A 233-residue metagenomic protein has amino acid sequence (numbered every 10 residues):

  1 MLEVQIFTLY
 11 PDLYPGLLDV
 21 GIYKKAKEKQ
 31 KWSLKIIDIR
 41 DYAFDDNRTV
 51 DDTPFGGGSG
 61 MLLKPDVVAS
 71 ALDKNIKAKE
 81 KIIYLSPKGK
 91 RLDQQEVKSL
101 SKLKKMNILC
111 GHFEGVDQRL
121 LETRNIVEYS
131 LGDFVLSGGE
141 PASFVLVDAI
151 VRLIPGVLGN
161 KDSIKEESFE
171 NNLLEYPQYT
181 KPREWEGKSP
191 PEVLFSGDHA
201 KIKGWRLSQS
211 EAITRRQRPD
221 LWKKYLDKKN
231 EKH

Functional and structural regions predicted by a protein language model:
E3-D41: Glycine-rich, flexible N-terminal cofactor/catalytic loop recognition
Q5-F7, K35-I37, I83, M106-I108 (+1 more regions): Hydrophobic/aromatic beta-strand patches that form the interior of the parallel beta-sheet core in alpha/beta enzyme
Y10, G58, G111, D198: Conserved RecA-like P-loop NTPase ATPase core
R40-D45, V135-G138: A short acidic, often aromatic-flanked loop/helix-cap motif at beta-alpha or helix-coil junctions that lines enzyme
A43-D46, D51, F55-D66: A short aromatic-anchored loop/beta-hairpin motif
L62-H112, D117-Q118: S-adenosyl-L-methionine/SAH cofactor-binding core of RNA-modifying enzymes
V116, L120-F169: Structured adenosyl-cofactor binding patch, chiefly the S-adenosyl-L-methionine
F169-L226: Long, charged alpha-helical interface segments
